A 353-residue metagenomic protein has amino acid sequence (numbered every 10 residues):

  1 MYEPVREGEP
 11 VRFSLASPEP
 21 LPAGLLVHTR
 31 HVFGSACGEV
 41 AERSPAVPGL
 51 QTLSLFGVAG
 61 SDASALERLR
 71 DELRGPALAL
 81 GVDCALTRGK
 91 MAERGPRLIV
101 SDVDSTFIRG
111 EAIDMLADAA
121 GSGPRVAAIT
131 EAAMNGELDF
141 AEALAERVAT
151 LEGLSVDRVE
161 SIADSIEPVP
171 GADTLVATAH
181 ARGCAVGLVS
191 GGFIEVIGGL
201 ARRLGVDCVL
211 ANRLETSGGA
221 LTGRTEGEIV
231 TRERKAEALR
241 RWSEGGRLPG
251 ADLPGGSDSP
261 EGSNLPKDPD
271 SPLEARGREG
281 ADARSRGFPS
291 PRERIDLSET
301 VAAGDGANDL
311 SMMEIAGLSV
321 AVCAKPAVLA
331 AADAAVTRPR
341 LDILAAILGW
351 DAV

Functional and structural regions predicted by a protein language model:
M1-S101: Non-catalytic pre-domain segments flanking phosphatase-related domains
M1-Y2, G8, G153, R158-G250 (+2 more regions): C-terminal cap/substrate-recognition subdomain and adjoining C-terminal extension of metal-dependent phosphatase-like
A23, A63, E67, F107-G110 (+7 more regions): Electropositive phosphate-/nucleotide-binding environments in soluble metabolic enzymes
P45-F56, K90-R94, D104-L214: Alpha-helical substrate-recognition element adjacent to the catalytic core
R97-E111, N308, M313: Asp-based phosphoryl-transfer active-site loop
D252, D258, N264, D268-D270 (+1 more regions): Intrinsic-disorder-associated, low-complexity terminal segments enriched in Asp/Asn/His/Tyr and depleted of Lys/Arg
E261-S263, K267, A275, P289 (+1 more regions): Low-complexity, intrinsically disordered segments with a bias for serine/threonine
